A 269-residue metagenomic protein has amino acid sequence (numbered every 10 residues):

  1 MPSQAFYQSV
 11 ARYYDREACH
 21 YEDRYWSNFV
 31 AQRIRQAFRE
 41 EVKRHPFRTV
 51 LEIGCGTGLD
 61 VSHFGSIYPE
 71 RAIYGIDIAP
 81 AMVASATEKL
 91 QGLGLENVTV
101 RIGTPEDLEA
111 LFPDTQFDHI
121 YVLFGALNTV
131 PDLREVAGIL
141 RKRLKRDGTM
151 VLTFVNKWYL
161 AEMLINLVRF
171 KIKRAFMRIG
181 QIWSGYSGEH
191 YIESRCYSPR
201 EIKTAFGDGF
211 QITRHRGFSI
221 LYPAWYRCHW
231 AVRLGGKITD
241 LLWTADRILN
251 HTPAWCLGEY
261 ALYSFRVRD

Functional and structural regions predicted by a protein language model:
M1-P46, L59-H63: Conserved class I S-adenosyl-L-methionine
L59-D107: Class I SAM-dependent methyltransferase SAM/SAH-binding core
A110-H119: A short acidic, Gly/Pro-enriched loop at the edge of an enzyme's catalytic core that lines a small-molecule cofactor
H119-D132: A short SAM/SAH-binding and catalytic strip from SAM-dependent methyltransferases
R134-R146: A short glycine-rich, Lys/Arg-flanked "PGG" loop and its adjoining helix->strand segment in the class I
V151-I179: Conserved class I S-adenosyl-L-methionine
G185-E201: Acceptor-substrate binding/catalytic loop of class I
R200, T204, R214-D269: A C-terminal cap/extension of S-adenosyl-L-methionine-dependent methyltransferases that defines the acceptor-substrate
